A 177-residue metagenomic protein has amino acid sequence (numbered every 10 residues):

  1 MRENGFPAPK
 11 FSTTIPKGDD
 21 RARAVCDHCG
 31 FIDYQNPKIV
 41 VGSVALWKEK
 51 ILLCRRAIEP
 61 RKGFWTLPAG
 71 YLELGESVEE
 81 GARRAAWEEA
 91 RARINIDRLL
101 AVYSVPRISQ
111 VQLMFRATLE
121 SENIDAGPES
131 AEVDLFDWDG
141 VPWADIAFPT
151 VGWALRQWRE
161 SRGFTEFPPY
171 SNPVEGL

Functional and structural regions predicted by a protein language model:
M1-F6, P173-L177: Short, low-complexity, intrinsically disordered N-terminal peptides in bacterial proteins
R2-G42: Acidic, metal-coordinating catalytic segment for phosphate/diphosphate chemistry, firing primarily on the Nudix
R21, N36-V40, L46, P60-K62 (+3 more regions): Short connector loops at helix/strand junctions that flank enzyme active sites, especially segments positioning acidic
R23, V44, L53, M114-R116 (+1 more regions): Conserved hydrophobic/aromatic beta-strand scaffold that supports enzyme active sites
F31, E49-K50, A92: Well-ordered beta-strand scaffold positions
K38, R56, I146: Surface loops and adjacent helix of pleckstrin homology
L46-E88: Conserved Nudix-box catalytic region and its N-terminal flanking loop in Nudix hydrolases and closely related
L72-Q157, S161-F167, E175-L177: Unchanged
